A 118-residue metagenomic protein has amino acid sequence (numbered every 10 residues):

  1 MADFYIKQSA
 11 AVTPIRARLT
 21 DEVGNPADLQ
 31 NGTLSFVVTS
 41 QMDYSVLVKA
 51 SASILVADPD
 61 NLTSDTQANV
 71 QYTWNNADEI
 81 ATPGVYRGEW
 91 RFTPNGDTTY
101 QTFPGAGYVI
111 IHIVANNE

Functional and structural regions predicted by a protein language model:
M1-E118: Contiguous segments within soluble domain cores/interaction surfaces
